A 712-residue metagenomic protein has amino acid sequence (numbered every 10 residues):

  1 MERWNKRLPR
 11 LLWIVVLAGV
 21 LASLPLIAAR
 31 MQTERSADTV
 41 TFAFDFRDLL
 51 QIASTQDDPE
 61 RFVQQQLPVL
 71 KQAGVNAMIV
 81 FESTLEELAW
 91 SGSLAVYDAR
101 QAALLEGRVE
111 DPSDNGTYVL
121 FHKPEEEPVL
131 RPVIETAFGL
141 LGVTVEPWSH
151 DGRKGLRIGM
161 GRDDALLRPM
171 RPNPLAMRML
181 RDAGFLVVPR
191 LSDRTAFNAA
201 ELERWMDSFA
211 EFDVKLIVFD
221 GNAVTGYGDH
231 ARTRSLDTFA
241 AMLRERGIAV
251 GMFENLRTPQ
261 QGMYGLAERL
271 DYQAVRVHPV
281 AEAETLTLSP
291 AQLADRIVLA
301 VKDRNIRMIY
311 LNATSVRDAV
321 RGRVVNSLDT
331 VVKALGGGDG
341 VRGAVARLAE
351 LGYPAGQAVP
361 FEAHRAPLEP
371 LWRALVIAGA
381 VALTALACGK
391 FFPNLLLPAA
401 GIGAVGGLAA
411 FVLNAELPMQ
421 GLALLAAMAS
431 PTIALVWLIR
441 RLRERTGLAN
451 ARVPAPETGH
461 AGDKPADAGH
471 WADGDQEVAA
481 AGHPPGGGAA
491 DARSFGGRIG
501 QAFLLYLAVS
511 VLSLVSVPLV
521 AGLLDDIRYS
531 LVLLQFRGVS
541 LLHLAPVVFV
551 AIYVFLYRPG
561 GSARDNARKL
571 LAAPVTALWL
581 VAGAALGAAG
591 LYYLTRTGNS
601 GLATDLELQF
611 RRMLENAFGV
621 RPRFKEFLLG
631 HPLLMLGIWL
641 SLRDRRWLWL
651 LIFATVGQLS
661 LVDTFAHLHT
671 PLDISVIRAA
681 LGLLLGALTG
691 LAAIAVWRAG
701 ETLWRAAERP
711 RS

Functional and structural regions predicted by a protein language model:
E2-P25, V376-S712: Alpha-helical transmembrane segments of integral membrane proteins
E2-S54: Hydrophobic secretory-pathway targeting helix
L26-I27, L368-V376: Transmembrane alpha-helical segments and their cytosolic interface motifs in multi-pass membrane proteins
T33-P370: Soluble extramembrane regions of membrane proteins in the secretory/endomembrane system
